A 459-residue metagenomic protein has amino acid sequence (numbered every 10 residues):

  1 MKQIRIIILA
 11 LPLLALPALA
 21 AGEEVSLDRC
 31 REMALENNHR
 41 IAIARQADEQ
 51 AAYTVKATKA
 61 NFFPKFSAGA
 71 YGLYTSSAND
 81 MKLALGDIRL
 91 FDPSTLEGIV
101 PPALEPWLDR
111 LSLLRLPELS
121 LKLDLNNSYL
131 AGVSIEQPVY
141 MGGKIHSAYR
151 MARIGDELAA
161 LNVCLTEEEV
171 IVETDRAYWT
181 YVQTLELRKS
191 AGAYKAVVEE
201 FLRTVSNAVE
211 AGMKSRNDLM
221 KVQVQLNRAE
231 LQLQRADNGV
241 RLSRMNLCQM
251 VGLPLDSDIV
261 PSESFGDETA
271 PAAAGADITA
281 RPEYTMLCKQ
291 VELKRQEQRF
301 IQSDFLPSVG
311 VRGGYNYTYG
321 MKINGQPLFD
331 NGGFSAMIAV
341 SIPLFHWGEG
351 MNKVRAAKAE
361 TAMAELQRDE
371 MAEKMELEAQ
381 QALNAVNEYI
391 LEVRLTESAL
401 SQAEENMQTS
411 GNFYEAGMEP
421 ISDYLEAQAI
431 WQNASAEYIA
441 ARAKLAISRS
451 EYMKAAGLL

Functional and structural regions predicted by a protein language model:
Q3, R29, Y53, L161-I278 (+4 more regions): Periplasmic alpha-helical coiled-coil/stalk elements that build and connect Gram-negative outer-membrane
I8-P17: Bacterial N-terminal signal peptides
A20-D80, S215, C248, P254-R295 (+2 more regions): Bacterial Sec-pathway N-terminal export signals of envelope proteins
A42, K65-D80, L119-N126, E136-L165 (+6 more regions): Small/polar (Gly/Ser/Thr/Ala-rich) solvent-exposed segments that form structured loops/beta-strands/short helices used
I43-T58, T166, V170-K189, E200 (+6 more regions): Amphipathic alpha-helical coiled-coil segments
S67, Y74-T95, L255, E437-L459: Acidic, low-complexity, intrinsically disordered peripheral segments
K82, D87-L123: Flexible glycine-rich, low-complexity coil/linker segments exposed to the extracellular/periplasmic environment
V133-I135, I338: Membrane-embedded beta-strands of outer-membrane beta-barrel proteins, especially the hydrophobic/small aromatic
